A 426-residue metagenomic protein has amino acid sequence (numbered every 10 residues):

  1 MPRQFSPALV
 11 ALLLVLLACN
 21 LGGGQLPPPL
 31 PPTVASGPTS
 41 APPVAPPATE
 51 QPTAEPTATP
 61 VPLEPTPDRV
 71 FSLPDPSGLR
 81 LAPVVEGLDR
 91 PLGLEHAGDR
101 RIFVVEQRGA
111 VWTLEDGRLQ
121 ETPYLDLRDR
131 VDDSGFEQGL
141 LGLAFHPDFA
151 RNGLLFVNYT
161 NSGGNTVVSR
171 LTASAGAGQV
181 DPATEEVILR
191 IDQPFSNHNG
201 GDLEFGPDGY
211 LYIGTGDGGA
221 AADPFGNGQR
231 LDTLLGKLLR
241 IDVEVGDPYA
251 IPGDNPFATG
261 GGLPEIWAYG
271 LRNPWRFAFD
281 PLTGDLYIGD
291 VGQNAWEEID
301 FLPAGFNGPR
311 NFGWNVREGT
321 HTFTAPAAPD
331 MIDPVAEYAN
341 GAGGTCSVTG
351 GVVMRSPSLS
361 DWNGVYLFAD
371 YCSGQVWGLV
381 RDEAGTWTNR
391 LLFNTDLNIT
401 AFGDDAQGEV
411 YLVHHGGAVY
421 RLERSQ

Functional and structural regions predicted by a protein language model:
M1-A8: Bacterial N-terminal signal peptides that target proteins for export
L16-A18: C-terminal motif of bacterial Sec signal peptides marking the signal peptidase cleavage site
N20, G24-A45: Short, low-complexity, disordered segments immediately C-terminal to signal peptides in bacterial exported proteins
G22-G24, P52, P56-A222, R276-W296 (+2 more regions): Acidic, Gly/Ser/Thr-rich repeat motifs that build Ca2+-stabilized beta-propeller blades
L73-R80, R118-T122, A175-E186, D247-G262 (+3 more regions): Beta-strand initiation motifs
T122-F136, T184-N199, V245-W267, W314-G343: Surface-exposed loop and turn segments in beta-propeller and other repeat-based domains that flank or scaffold
V168-G176, R230-V243: Beta-propeller blade signature
T386-A406: Conserved blade-ending motifs and adjacent loop-strand segments that build the rim/top face of beta-propeller domains
